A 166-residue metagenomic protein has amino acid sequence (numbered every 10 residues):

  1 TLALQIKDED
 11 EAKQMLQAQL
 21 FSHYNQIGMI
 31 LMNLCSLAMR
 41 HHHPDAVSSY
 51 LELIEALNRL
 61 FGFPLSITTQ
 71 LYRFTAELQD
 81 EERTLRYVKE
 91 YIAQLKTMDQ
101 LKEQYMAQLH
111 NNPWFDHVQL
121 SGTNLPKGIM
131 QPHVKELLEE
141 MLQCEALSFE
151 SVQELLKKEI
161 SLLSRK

Functional and structural regions predicted by a protein language model:
T1, H23-N33, L60-T68: Generic helix N-cap/helix-start motif at coil->alpha-helix transitions
T1-L4, N33-A38, L71-A76, L138 (+1 more regions): Conserved small-residue packing positions in alpha-helical repeats and bundles
T1-M29: Solenoidal tandem-repeat scaffolds enriched in leucines and small polar residues
I6-E9, R40-H41, L78: Structural motif corresponding to the intra-repeat A-B loop/turn of tetratricopeptide repeats
K13-Q14, S48, L85: Tetratricopeptide repeat
Q17-Q26, E52-F63, E90-M98, S164-K166: Solenoid-like repeat scaffolds
F63-H117: The feature represents the first ordered module of a protein
L95-K166: C-terminal non-catalytic interaction modules
